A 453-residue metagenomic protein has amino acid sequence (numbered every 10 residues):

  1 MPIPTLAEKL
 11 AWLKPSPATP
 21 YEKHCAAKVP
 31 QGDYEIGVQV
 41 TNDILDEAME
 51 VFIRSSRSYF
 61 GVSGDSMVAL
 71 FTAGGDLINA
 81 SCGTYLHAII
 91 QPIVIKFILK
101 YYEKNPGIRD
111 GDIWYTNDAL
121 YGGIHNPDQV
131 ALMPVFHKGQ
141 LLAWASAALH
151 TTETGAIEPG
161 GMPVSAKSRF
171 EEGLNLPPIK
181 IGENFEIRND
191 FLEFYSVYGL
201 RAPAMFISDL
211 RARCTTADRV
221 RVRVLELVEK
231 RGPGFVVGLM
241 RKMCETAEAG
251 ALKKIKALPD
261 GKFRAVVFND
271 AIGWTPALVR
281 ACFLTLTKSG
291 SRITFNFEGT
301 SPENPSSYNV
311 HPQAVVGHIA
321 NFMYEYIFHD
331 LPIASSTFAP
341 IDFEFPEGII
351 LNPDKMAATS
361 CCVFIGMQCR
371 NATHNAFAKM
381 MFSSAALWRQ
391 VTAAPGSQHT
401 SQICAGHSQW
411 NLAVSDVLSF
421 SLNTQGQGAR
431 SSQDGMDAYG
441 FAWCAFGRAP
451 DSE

Functional and structural regions predicted by a protein language model:
P2-D110, Y115-H137, L141-E453: Glycine/proline-enriched, intrinsically flexible loops and inter-domain linkers
